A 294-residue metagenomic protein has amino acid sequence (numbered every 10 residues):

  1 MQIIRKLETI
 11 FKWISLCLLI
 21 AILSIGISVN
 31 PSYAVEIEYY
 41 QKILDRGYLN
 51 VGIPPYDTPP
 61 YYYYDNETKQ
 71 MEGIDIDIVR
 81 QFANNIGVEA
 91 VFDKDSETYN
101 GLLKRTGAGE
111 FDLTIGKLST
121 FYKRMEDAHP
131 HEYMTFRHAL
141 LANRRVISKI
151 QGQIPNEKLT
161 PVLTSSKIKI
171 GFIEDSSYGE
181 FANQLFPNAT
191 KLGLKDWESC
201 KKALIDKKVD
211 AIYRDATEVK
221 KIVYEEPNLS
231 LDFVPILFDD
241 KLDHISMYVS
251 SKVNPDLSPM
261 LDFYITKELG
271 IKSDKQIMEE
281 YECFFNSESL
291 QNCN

Functional and structural regions predicted by a protein language model:
I14-G26: Bacterial N-terminal signal peptides
A34-K117, M125: Extracytoplasmic small-molecule ligand-binding "clamshell" domains of the periplasmic binding protein/Venus flytrap
Y40, I76-N85, R144-E157, S165-K169 (+2 more regions): Extended ligand-binding regions for polar small-molecule ligands
P55, M134-A142, I147-S148, A216-I265 (+1 more regions): Periplasmic-binding protein-like
R80-D95, S166-K167, N183-K195, K208: A local structural motif
F82, R105-G107, L163, A203-I205 (+1 more regions): Hydrophobic residues within well-ordered alpha-helices
V88-E89, S96-T98, L118-Y122, D127 (+1 more regions): A conserved helix-loop-strand patch within extracytoplasmic ligand-binding domains of the periplasmic binding
N100-G101, K117-E126, F181-Q184, I205-D206 (+1 more regions): A ligand-binding cleft/hinge motif common to bilobed small-molecule-binding domains
